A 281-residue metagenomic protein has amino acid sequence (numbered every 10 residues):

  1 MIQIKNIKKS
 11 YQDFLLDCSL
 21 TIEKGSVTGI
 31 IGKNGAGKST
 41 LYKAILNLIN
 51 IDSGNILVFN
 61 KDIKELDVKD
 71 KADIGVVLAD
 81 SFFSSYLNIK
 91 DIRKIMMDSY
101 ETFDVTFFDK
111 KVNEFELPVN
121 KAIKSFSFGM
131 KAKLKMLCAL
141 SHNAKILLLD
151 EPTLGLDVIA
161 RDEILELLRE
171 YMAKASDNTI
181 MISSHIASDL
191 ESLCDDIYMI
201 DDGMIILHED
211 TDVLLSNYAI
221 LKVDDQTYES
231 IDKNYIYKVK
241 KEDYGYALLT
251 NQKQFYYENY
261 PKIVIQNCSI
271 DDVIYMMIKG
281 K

Functional and structural regions predicted by a protein language model:
I31-K33: The feature captures the beta-strand-to-loop junction immediately N-terminal to the Walker
A36, V158-A160: Helix N-cap at the start of a conserved alpha-helix in ABC-type nucleotide-binding domains
L46: Helix-to-loop junction immediately C-terminal to a conserved catalytic motif
G54-E65, K69-D70: Conserved ABC transporter NBD signature motif
V76-K135: ABC-family P-loop ATPase nucleotide-binding domains
L147-E151, L156: Catalytic Walker B motif of ABC-type/P-loop ATPase nucleotide-binding domains
L165, R169-M181, H185-T250: ABC transporter nucleotide-binding domain
I236-K281: C-terminal coupling/interaction segments
